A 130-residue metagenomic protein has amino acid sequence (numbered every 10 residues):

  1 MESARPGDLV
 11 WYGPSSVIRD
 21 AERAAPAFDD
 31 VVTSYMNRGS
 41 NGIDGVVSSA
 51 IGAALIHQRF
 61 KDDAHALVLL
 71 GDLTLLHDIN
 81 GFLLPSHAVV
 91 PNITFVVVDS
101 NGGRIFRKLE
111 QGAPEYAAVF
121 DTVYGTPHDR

Functional and structural regions predicted by a protein language model:
M1-V17: Active-site pocket-lining segments that scaffold enzyme catalytic pockets across diverse folds
Y12-V32: Acidic-glycine-rich active-site phosphate/pyrophosphate-binding loop
P26-R130: Thiamine diphosphate
